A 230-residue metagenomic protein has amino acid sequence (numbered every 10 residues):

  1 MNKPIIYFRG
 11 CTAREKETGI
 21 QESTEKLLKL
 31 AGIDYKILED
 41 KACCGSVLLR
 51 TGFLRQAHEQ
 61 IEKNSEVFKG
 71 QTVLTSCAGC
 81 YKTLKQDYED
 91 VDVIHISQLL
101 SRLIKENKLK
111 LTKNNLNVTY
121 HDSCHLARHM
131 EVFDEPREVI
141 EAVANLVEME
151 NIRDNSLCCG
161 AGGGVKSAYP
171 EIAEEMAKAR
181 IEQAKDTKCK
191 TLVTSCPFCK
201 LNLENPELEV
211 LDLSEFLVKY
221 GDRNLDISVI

Functional and structural regions predicted by a protein language model:
M1-I230: Iron-sulfur cluster-binding electron-transfer modules in prokaryotic oxidoreductases
